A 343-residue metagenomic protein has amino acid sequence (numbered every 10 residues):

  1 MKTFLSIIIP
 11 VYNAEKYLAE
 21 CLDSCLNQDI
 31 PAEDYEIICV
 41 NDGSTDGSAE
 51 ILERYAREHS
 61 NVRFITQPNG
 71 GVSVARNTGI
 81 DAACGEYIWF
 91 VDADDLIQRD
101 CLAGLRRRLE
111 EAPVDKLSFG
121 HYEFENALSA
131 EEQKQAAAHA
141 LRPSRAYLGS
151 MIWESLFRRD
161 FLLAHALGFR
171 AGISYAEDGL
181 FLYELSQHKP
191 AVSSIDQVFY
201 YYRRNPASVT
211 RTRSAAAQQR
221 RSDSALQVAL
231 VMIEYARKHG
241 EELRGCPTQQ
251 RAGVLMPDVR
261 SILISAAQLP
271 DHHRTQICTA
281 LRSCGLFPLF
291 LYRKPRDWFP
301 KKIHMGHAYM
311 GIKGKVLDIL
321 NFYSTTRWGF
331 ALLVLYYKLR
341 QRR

Functional and structural regions predicted by a protein language model:
M1-L230, E234-K238, L339-R342: Nucleotide-sugar donor-binding/catalytic module of glycosyltransferases that assemble extracellular/cell-envelope
N13, P190, E242, Q268-H272: Alpha-helical structural elements of signaling/regulatory helical domains
S222, G245, Q249-A252, A267 (+1 more regions): Alpha-solenoid helical-repeat scaffolds
E234, S261-I264: Positions within ordered alpha-helical repeat solenoids
K238-C246: Flexible helix-coil transition and linker loops at the boundaries of alpha-helical arrays
Q249-S261: Amphipathic alpha-helical repeat scaffolds of TPR domains
S265-R343: Membrane-interface aromatic/basic loop that binds lipid-linked glycans or pyrophosphate carriers, typified by
